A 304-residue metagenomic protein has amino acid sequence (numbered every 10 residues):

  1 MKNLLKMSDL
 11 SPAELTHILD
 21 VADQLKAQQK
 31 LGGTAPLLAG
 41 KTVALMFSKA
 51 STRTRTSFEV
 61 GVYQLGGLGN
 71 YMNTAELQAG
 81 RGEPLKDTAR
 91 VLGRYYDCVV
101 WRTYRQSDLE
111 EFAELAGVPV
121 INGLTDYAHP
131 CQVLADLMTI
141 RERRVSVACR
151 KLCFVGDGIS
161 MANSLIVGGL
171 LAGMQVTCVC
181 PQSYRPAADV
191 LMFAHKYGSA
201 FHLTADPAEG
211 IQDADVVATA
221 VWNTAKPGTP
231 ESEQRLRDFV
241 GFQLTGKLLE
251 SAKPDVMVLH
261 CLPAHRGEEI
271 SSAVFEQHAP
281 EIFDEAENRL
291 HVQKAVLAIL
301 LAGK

Functional and structural regions predicted by a protein language model:
M1-T56, V60: Positively charged, low-complexity intrinsically disordered leader regions
T42-V43, F47-Y95: Active-site cofactor/substrate anionic-group-binding motifs, chiefly glycine- and Lys/Arg-rich phosphate-binding loops
S48-V60, E142-A220: Glycine-rich phosphate/diphosphate-binding loop of Rossmann-like nucleotide-binding domains
L65, Y95, L115-G117, A172 (+3 more regions): Short, structured coil segments at secondary-structure junctions
R90, D97-G168, H260: Anion-binding alpha/beta catalytic cores of soluble intermediary-metabolism enzymes, centered on
H195-A273: Rossmann-like adenosine-cofactor binding region
D255-V256, C261-K304: Adenosine-phosphate binding glycine-rich loop
